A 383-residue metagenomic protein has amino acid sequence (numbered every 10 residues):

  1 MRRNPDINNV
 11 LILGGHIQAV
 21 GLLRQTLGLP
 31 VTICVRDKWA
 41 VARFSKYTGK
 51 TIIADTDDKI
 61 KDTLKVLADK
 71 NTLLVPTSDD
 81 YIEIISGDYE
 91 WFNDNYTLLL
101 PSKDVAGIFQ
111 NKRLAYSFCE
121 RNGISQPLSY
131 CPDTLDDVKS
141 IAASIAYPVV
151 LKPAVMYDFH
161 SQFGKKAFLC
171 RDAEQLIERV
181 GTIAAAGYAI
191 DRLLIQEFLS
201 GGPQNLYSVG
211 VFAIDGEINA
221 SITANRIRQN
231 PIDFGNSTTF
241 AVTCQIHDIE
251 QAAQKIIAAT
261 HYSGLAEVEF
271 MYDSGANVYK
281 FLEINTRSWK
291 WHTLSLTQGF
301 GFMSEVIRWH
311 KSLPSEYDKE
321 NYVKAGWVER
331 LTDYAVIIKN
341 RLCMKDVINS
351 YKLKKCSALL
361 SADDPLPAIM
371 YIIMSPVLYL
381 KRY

Functional and structural regions predicted by a protein language model:
M1-S102, D136-K139, Y379-Y383: ATP-binding N-terminal substructure of ATP-dependent carboxylate-amine bond-forming enzymes
I108-L194, D215-E217: Active-site nucleotide/adenylate-binding loops and adjacent lid/helix of ATP-dependent enzymes
A173-I232, T243-Q251, M271-K280: Phosphate-binding site of ATP-dependent enzymes
A186, F234-S274, W289, H310: A long amphipathic alpha-helix within ATP-dependent nucleotide-binding catalytic cores
L194, S263-V268, E316-Y322: Flexible, glycine/charged-enriched surface loops at secondary-structure junctions
I227-P231, N236-T238, N285-G299: Glycine-rich phosphate/pyrophosphate-binding beta-alpha loops
I307-Y383: Peripheral (often C-terminal) accessory segments that flank ATP-dependent C-N-forming ligase machineries
